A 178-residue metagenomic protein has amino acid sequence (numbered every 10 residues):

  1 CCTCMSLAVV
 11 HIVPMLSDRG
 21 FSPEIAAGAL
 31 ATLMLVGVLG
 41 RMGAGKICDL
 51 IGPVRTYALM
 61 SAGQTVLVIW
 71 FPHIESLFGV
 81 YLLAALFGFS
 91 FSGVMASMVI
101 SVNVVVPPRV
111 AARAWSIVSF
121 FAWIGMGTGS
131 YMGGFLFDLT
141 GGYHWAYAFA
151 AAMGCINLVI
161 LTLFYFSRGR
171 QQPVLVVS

Functional and structural regions predicted by a protein language model:
C1-A44, G129: Extracytoplasmic gate region of multi-pass secondary transporters
G40-G52, F137-D138: Helix-to-loop junctions at the C-terminal end of transmembrane segments in multipass secondary transporters
G63-E75: C-terminal ends and interior cores of transmembrane alpha-helices in multi-pass membrane transporters/permeases
L67, F78-L86: Paired small-residue
G93-V106: Intracellular juxtamembrane helix-capping segments at the cytosolic ends of symmetry-related transmembrane helices
V105-G142, A150: A late C-terminal transmembrane helix in Major Facilitator Superfamily
W145-F164: Symmetry-related core transmembrane helices of the 12-TM Major Facilitator Superfamily/SLC fold
